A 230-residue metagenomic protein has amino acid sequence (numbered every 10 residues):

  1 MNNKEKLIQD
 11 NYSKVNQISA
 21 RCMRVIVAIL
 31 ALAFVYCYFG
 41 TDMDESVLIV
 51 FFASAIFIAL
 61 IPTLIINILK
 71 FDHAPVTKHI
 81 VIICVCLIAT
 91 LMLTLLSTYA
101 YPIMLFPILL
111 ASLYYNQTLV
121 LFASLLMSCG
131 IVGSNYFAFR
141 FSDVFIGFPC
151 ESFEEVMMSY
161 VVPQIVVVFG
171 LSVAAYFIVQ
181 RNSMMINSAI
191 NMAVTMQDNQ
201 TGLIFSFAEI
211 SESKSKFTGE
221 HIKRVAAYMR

Functional and structural regions predicted by a protein language model:
M1-S13: Short, Lys/Arg-rich, polar N-terminal cytosolic tail immediately upstream of the first transmembrane signal-anchor
S13-A20, P75, V161, G170 (+4 more regions): Non-transmembrane, amphipathic alpha-helical segments
Q17-L96, I103-L110, M127-C129: Hydrophobic transmembrane alpha-helices and their membrane-interface boundaries in multi-pass, membrane-anchored
L32-S54, Q117-M184: Alpha-helical transmembrane segments and their interfaces in multipass membrane proteins
N67-L69, L113-Y115, Q180: Structural signal for the C-terminal ends of transmembrane alpha-helices and the immediately following loop
L93-Y99, Y115-L119: Transmembrane helix interruption/hinge and helix-loop junction motifs
Y101-L109, I165, F169-S172: Alpha-helical transmembrane segments of multi-pass membrane proteins
I178-R230: Acidic/His-rich, divalent-metal-binding segments that scaffold phosphate/diphosphate chemistry
